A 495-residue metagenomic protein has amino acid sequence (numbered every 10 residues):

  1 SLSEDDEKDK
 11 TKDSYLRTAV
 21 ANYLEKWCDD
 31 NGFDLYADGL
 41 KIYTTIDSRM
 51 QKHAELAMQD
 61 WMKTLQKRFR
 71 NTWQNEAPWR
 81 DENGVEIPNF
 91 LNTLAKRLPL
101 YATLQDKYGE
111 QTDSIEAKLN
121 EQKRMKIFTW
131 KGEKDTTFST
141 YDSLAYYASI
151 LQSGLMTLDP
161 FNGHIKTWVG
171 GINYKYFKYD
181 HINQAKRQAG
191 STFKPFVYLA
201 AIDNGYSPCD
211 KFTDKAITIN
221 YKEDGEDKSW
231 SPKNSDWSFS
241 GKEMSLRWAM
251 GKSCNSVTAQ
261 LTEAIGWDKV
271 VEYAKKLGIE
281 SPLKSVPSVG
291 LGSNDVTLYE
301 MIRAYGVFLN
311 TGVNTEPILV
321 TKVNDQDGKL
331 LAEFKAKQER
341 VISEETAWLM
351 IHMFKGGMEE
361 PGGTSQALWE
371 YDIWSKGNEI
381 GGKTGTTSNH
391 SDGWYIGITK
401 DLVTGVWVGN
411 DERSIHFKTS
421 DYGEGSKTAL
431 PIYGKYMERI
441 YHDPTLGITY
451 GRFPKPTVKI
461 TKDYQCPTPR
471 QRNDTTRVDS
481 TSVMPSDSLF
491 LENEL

Functional and structural regions predicted by a protein language model:
S1-D106, L261, K275-K276, E280 (+2 more regions): Non-catalytic, structured segments within soluble enzyme domains
L2-D13, Y206-V270, N314, Q326-I351 (+1 more regions): Conserved catalytic neighborhood of penicillin-recognizing serine enzymes
K10-T11, G32-G39, K67-Q74, T262-I265 (+5 more regions): Short coil/turn segments at secondary-structure boundaries
A21-K26, T157-I172, I202-Y206, D214-I217 (+8 more regions): Glycine-rich, acidic and aromatic/proline-enriched surface loops and short helix-turn segments that act as binding
C28-A37, W248-L261, P282-K284, A332-E333 (+1 more regions): Substrate-binding clefts and substrate-entry loops adjacent to catalytic sites of polymer-processing enzymes acting on
T44, S48-T64, A95-D159, H164 (+4 more regions): A penicillin-recognizing enzyme superfamily signal
D180-E226, E360, E438: Active-site rim segments in enzyme catalytic domains, especially the processed small/beta chain of N-terminal
E226-N234, A264-R303, G312, E316-P317: Mid-domain, small-residue-enriched loop/turn segments at the edges of structured enzyme/sensor domains
